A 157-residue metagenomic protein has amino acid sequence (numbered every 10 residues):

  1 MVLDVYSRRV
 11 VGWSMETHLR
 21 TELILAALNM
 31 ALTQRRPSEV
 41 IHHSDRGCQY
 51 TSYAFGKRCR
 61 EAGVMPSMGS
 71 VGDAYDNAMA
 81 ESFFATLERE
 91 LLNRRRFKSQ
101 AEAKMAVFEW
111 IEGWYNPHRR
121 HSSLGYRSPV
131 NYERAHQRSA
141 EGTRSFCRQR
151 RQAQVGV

Functional and structural regions predicted by a protein language model:
M1-V157: Charged DNA-binding/catalytic regions of mobile-element recombinases
